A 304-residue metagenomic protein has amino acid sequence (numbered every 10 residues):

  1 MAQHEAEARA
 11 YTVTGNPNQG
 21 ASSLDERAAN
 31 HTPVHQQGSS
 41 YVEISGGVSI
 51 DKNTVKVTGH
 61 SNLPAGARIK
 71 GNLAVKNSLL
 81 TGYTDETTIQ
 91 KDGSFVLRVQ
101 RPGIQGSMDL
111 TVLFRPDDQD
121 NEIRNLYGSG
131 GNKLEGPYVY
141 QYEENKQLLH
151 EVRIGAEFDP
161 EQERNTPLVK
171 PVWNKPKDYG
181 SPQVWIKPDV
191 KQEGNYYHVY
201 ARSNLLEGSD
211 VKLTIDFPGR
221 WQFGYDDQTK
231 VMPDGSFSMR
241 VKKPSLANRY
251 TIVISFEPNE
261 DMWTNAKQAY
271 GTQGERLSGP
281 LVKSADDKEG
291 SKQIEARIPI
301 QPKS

Functional and structural regions predicted by a protein language model:
M1-S78, D85-R220, D227-S304: Serine/threonine-biased, Pro/acidic-interspersed low-complexity stretches characteristic of secreted/cell-surface
